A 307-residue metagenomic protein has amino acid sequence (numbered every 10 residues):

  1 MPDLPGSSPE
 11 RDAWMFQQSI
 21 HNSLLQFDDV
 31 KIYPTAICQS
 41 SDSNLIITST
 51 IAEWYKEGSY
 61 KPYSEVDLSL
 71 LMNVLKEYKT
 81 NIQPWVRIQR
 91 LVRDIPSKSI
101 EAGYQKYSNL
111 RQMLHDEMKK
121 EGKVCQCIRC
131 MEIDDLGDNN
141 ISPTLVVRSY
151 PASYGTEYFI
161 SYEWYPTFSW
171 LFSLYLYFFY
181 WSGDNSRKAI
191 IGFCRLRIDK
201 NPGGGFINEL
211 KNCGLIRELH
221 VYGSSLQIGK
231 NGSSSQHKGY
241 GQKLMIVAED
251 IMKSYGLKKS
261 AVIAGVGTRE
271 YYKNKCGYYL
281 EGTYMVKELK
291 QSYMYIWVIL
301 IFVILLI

Functional and structural regions predicted by a protein language model:
M1-E53, S69-S97, L215-I216: Conserved C-terminal portion of the radical SAM core fold that forms the substrate/S-adenosylmethionine-binding
N44, A52-E65, S234: Glycine-rich tight-turn/loop motif centered on a GG-T
V86-G214, H220-Y222, L226-I228, Y255 (+1 more regions): Non-catalytic substrate-recognition and accessory regions of acyl/acetyltransferase enzymes
G232-M252: Conserved acetyl-CoA-binding loop-helix of GNAT-fold acetyltransferases
D250-A264: Conserved GNAT acetyl-CoA-binding A-motif
A264-Y284: Conserved active-site alpha-helix within GNAT-family acetyltransferase domains
V286-S292: Short beta-strand-to-coil "C-cap" segments at the C-terminal boundary of structured domains/repeats, marking
Y293-I307: Terminal signal-anchor or tail-anchor transmembrane helices that tether membrane-associated enzymes to cellular
